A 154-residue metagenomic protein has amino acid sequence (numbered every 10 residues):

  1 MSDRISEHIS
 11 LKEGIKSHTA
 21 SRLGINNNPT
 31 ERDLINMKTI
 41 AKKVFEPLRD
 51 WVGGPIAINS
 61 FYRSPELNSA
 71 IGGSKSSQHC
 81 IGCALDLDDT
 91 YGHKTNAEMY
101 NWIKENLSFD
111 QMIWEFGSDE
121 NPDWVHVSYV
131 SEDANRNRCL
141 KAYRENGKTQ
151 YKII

Functional and structural regions predicted by a protein language model:
M1-R49, N146-I154: Extracytoplasmic cell-surface/polysaccharide-interacting catalytic and binding patches
I40-V44, G54, L67, C83 (+2 more regions): Amphipathic alpha-helical interface surfaces
K43-G72: Extended, low-complexity, intrinsically disordered C-terminal regulatory tails of eukaryotic serine/threonine kinases
A57-N59, A84-D88, H126: Structural recognition of the beta-strand scaffold that forms the well-ordered cores of secreted hydrolase catalytic
A70-G73, L107-F109: Short acidic (Asp/Glu) patches
I71-D86: Active-site microenvironments of hydrolase-like enzyme catalytic domains
D89-I154: Catalytic cores and adjacent binding grooves of peptidoglycan-active enzymes
